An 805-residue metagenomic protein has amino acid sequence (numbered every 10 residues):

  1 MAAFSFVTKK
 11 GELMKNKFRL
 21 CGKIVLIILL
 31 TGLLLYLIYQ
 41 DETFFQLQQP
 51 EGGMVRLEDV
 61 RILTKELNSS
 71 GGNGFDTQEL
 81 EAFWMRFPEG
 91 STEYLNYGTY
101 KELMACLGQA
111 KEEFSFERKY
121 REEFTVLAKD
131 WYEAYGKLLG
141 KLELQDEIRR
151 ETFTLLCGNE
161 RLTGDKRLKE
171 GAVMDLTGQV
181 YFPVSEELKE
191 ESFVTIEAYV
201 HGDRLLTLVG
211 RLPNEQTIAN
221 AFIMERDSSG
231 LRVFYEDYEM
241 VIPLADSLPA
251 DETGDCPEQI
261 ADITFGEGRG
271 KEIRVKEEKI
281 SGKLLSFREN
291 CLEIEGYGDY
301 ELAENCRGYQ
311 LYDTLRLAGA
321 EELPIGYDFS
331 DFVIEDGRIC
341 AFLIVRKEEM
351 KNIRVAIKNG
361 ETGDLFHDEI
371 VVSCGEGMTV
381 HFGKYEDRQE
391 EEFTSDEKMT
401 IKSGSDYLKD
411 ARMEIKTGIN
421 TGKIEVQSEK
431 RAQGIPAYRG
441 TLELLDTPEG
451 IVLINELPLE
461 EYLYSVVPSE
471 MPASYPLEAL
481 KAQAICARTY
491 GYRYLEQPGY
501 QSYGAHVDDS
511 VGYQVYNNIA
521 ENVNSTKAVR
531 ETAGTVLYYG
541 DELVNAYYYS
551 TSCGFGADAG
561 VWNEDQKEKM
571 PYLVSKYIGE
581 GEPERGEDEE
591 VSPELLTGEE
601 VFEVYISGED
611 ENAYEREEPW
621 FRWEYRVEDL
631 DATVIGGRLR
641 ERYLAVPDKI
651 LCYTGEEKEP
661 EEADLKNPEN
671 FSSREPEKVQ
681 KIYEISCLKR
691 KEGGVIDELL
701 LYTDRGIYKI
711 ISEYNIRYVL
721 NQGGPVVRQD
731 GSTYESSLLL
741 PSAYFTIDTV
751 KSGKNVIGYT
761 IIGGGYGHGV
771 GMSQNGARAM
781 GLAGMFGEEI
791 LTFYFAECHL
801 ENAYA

Functional and structural regions predicted by a protein language model:
A2-E58, I62-S70, E81-G90, G108-E122 (+2 more regions): Conserved, single-site charged/polar hotspot
V55, L95-G98, V126: A broad, structural micro-motif
G74-T77: Major-groove DNA-recognition helix of helix-turn-helix-type DNA-binding domains
